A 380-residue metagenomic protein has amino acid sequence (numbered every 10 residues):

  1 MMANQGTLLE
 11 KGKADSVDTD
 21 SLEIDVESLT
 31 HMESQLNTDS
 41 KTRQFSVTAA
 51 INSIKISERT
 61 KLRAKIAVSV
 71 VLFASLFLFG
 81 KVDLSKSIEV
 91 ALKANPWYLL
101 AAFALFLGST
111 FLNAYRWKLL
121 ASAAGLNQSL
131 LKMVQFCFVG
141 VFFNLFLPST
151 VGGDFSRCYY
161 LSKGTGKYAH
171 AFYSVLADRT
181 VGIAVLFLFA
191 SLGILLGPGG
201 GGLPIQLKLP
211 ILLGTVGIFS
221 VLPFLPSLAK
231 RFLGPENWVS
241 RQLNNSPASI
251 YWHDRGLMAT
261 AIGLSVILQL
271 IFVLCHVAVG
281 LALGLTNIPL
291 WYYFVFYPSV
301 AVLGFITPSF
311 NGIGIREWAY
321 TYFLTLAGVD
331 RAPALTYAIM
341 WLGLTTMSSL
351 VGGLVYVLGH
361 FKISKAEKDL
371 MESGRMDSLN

Functional and structural regions predicted by a protein language model:
M2-F138, L196-F305, P333-A338, G343-N380: Predominantly cytoplasmic-facing regulatory/coupling regions of multi-pass membrane proteins
L130-Q135, S149, G153-D154, G164-R179 (+1 more regions): Membrane-interface alpha-helices at helix entry/exit sites of multi-pass transporters
V141-S149, P298-E317: Transmembrane alpha-helix interface/packing and boundary motifs in multi-pass membrane proteins, characterized by
G153-S162, S309-L326: Re-entrant/interfacial helical elements at transmembrane boundaries that shape and gate the permeation pathway
S156-Y160, F172-V175, V185-F187, F310: Hydrophobic alpha-helical membrane segments of integral membrane proteins
L176-L196: Hydrophobic alpha-helical transmembrane segments of ABC transporter permease domains
P308-F310, T321-L342: Hydrophobic alpha-helical transmembrane segments in multi-pass integral membrane proteins
